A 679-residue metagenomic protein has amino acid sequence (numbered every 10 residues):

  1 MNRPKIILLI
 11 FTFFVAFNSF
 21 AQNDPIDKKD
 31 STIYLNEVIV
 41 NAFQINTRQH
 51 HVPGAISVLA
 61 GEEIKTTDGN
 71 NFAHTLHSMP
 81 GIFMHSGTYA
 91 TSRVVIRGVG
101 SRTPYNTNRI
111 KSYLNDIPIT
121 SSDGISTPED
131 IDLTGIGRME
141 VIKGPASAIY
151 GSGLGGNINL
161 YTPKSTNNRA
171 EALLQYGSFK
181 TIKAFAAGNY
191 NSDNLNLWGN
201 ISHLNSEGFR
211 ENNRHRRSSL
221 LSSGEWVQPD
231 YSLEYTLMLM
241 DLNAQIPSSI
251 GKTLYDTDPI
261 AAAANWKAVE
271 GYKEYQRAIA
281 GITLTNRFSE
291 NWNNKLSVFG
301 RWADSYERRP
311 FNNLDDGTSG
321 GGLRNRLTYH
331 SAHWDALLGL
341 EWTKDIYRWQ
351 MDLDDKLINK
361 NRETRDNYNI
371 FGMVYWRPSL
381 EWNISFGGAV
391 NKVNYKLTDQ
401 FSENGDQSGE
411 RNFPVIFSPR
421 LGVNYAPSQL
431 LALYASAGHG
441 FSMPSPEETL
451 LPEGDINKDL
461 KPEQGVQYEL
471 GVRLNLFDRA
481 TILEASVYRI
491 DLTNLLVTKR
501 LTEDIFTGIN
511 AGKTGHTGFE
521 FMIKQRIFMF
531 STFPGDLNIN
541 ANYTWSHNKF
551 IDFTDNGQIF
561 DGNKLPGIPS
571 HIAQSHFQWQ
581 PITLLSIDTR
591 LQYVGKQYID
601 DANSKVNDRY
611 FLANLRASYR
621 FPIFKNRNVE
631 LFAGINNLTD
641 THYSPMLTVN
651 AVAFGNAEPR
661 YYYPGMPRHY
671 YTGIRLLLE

Functional and structural regions predicted by a protein language model:
A73-I117: Extracytoplasmic beta-strand/coil segments of soluble accessory domains associated with Gram-negative outer-membrane
I110, I117-K143, Y161-P163, D459: Short acidic/polar hinge/loop motifs at secondary-structure boundaries that mediate gating or recognition
Y176-N205, R210-P247, Y272-W292, G321 (+4 more regions): Transmembrane beta-barrel wall of Gram-negative outer-membrane proteins
S206-N213, Y231-G281, G300-T318, D354-T364: Flexible loop and strand-edge segments within Gram-negative outer membrane beta-barrel domains
L237, H333-T343, N361-D491: Structural signature of Gram-negative outer-membrane beta-barrels, strongest in the C-terminal barrel of TonB-dependent
N293-F299, A303-E307, A426, A432-G438 (+3 more regions): Membrane-embedded beta-barrel scaffold of Gram-negative outer-membrane proteins
Y488, D536-L537, K596-Y598, Y619-E679: C-terminal beta-signal and adjacent terminal beta-strands/loops of Gram-negative outer-membrane beta-barrel proteins
R489-D491, N510-Q597: Gram-negative outer-membrane beta-barrel transporters
